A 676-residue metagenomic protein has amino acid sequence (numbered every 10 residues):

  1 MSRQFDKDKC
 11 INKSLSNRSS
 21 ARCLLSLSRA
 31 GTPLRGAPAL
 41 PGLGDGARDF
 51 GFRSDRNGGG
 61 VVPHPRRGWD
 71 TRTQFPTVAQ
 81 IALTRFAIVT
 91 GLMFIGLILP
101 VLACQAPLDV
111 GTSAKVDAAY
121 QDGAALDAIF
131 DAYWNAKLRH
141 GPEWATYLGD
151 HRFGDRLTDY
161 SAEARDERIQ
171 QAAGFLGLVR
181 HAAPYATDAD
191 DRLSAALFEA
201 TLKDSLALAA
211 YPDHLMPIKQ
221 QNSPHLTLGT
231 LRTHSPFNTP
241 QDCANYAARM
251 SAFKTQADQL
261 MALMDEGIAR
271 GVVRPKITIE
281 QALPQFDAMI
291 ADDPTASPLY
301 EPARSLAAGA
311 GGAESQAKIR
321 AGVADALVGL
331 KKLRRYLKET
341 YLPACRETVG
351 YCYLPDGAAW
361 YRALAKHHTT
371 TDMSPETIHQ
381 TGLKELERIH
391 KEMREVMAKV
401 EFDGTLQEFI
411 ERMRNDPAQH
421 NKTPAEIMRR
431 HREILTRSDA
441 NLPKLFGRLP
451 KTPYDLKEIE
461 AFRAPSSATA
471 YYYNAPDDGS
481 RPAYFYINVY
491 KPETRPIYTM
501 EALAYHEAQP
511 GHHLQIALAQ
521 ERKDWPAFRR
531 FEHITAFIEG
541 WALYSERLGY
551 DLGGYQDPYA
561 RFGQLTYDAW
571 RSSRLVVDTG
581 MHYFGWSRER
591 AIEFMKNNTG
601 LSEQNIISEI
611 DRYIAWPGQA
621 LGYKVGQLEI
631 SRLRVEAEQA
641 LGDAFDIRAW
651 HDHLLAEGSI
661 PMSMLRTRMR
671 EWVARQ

Functional and structural regions predicted by a protein language model:
M1-G91: Intrinsic disorder/low-complexity segments
G44, F52-S54, V61, R67-G68 (+8 more regions): Ubiquitous "structural anchor" signal
R56, F75, I95, C104-Q105 (+2 more regions): Generic low-polarity alpha-helical segments
A87-V101: Bacterial N-terminal signal peptides
A106-Q676: N-terminal maturation segment of proteins
